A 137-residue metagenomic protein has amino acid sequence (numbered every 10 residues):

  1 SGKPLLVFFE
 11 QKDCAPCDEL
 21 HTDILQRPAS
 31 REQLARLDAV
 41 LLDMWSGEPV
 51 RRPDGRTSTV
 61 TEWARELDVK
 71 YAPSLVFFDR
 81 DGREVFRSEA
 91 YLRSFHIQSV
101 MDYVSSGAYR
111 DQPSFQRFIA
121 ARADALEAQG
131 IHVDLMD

Functional and structural regions predicted by a protein language model:
S1-L5, L34, D137: A short beta-strand-turn-helix
G2-D18, A39: Short active-site neighborhood of thiol/selenol oxidoreductases, capturing the structured segment around
Q11-P16, M44-E48, G82-R83: Solvent-exposed loop/turn segments at secondary-structure junctions within structured extracellular/periplasmic domains
A15, E32, F95-S99: Solvent-exposed, polar/charged alpha-helical surfaces in well-ordered, non-transmembrane soluble domains, broadly
P16-A35: Typically the conserved alpha-helix immediately C-terminal to a functionally engaged Cys/Sec in thioredoxin-like
D23-Q26, E62-Q112: Non-catalytic, surface beta->alpha helical segment in thiol-disulfide oxidoreductase systems
S30-S58: Thiol-based oxidoreductase modules, predominantly thioredoxin-like and allied folds used for disulfide exchange
Y109-D137: Flexible coil segments in periplasmic/lumen-exposed cytochrome c-class electron-transfer proteins
